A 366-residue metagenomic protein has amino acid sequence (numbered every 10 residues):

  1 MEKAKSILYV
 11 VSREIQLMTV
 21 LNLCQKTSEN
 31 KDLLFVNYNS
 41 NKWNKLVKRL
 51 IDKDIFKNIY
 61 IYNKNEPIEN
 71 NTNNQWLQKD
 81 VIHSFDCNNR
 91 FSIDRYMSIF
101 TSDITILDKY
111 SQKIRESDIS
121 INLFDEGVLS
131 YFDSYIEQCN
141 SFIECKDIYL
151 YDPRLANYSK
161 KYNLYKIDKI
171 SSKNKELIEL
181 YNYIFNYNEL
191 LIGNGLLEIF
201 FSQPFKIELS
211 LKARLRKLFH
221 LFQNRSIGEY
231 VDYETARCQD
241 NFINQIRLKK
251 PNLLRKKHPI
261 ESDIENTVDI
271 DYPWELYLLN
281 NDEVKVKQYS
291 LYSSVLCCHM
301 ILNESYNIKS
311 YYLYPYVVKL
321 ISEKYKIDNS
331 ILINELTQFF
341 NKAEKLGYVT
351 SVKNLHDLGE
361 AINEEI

Functional and structural regions predicted by a protein language model:
E2-L8: Extreme N-terminal starter segment of soluble prokaryotic enzymes
L8-I143, V295-L296: Active-site and donor-binding regions of nucleotide-sugar-utilizing enzymes
N30-L34, V47-Y62, D118-S120, I136-Y149 (+6 more regions): Active-site regions of enzymes building and remodeling cell-envelope glycoconjugates
N37-Y38, I61-E66, F100-I104, I121-L129 (+4 more regions): Short loop/turn segments at strand-loop or loop-helix junctions that form parts of catalytic or ligand-binding pockets
F124-L218: A nucleotide-sugar donor-handling region in carbohydrate enzymes
E229-P273, D328: Catalytic donor nucleotide-activated moiety binding site of glycosyltransferases and closely related
L254-N303: Donor nucleotide-activated moiety binding/catalytic core segment of transferases that use nucleotide-activated donors
C297-E365: Catalytic binding pocket for nucleotide-activated donors in carbohydrate/polymer assembly enzymes
